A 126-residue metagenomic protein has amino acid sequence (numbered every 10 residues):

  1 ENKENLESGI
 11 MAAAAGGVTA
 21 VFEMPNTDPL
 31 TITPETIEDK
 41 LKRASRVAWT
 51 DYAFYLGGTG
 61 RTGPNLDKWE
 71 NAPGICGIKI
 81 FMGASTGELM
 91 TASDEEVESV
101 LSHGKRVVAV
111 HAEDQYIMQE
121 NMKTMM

Functional and structural regions predicted by a protein language model:
E1-V47: Metal-associated gating/positioning segment near the N- to mid-region
T27-E38, K42-M126: Histidine/acidic-residue-rich, glycine-tolerant segments that coordinate divalent metal ions
